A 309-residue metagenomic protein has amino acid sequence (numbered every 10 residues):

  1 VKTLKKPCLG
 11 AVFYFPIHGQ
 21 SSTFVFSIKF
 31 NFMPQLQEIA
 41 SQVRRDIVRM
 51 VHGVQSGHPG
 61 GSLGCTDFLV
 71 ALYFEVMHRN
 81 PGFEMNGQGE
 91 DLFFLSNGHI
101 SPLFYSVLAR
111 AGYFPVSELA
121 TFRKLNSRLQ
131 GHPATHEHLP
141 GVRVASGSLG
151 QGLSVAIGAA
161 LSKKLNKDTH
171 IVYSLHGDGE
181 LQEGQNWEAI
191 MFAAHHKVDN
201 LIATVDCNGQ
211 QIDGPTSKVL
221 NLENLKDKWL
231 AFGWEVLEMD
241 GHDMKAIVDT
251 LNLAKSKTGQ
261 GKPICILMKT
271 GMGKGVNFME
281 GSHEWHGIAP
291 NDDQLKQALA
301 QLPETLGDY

Functional and structural regions predicted by a protein language model:
V1-H18: Positively charged N-terminal leader segments that act as targeting/secretion signals
Y14-F32: Short, Lys/Arg-enriched N-terminal segments with co-localized hydrophobic residues within the first ~10-30 amino acids
M33-L36, A40, R44, G61-T66 (+7 more regions): Generic structural signal for well-ordered, non-membrane alpha-helical segments in soluble metabolic enzymes
I39-S56, D206-N208: N-terminal capping segment at the start of a domain
I47-M50, S62-H195: Cofactor-binding active-site loop characterized by glycine-rich and histidine/acidic residues
A111, V219, E280-E284: Short secondary-structure boundary/capping segments
L139-G141, A145-S148, L153-T258: Thiamine diphosphate
M244-Y309: Glycine/aspartate-rich loop-and-adjacent alpha/beta segment that forms the canonical ThDP
